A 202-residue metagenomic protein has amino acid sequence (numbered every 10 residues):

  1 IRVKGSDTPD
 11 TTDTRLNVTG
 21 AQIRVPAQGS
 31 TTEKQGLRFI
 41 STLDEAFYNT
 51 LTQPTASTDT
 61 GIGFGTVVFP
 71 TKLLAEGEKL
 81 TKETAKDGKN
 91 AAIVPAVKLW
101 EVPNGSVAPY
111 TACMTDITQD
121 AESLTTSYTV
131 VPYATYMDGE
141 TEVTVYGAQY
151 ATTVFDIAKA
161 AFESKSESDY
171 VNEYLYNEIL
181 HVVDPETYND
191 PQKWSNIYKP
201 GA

Functional and structural regions predicted by a protein language model:
R2-A202: Short, surface-exposed linear motifs at loops/turns and structural transition points
